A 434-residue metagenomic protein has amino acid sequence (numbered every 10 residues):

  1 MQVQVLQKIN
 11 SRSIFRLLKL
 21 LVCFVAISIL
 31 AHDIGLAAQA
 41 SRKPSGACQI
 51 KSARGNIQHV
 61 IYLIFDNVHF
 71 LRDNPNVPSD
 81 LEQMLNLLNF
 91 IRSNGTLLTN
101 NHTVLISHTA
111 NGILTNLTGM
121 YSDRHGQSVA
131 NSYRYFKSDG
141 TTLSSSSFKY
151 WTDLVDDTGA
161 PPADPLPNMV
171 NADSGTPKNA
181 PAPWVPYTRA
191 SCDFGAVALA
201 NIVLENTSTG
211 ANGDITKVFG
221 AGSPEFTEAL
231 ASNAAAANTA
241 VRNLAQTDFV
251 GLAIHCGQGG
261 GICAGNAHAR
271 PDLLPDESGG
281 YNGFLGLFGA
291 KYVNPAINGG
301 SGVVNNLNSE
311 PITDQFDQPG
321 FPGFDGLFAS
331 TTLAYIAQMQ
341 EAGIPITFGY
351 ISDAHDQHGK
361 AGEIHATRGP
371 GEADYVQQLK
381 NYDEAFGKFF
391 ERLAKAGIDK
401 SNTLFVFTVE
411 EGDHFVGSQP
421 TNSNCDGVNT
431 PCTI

Functional and structural regions predicted by a protein language model:
M1-R16: N-terminal secretory signal peptides that target proteins for export/translocation
L18-H32: Bacterial N-terminal signal peptides
A31-A40: Signal peptide processing junction and immediate N-terminal pro/mature segment of secreted/exported proteins
Q39-A40, A53, L71-S79, N100-T103 (+7 more regions): Short, solvent-exposed loop/turn and secondary-structure capping segments
N56-F70, I91, N116, I346-I351 (+3 more regions): Beta-strand elements within well-structured catalytic alpha/beta cores of enzymes that handle phosphate/sulfate esters
Y62, D383-T433: Metal-dependent active-site segment of extracytoplasmic phospho-/sulfohydrolases and closely related
L71-R124: Short, structured active-site-proximal loop/turn typified by the sulfatase FGly-forming signature C/S-X-P-X-R
Y121, V129-E363: His/Asp/Glu-rich, glycine-adjacent segments that coordinate divalent cations and/or stabilize oxyanion chemistry on
